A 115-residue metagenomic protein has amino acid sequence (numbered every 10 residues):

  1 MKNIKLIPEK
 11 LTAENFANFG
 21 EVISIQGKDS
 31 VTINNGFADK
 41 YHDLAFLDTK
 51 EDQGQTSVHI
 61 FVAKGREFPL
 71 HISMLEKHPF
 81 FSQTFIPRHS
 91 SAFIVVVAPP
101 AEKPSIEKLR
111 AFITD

Functional and structural regions predicted by a protein language model:
M1-F112: Non-catalytic, conserved peripheral segments adjacent to functional cores
